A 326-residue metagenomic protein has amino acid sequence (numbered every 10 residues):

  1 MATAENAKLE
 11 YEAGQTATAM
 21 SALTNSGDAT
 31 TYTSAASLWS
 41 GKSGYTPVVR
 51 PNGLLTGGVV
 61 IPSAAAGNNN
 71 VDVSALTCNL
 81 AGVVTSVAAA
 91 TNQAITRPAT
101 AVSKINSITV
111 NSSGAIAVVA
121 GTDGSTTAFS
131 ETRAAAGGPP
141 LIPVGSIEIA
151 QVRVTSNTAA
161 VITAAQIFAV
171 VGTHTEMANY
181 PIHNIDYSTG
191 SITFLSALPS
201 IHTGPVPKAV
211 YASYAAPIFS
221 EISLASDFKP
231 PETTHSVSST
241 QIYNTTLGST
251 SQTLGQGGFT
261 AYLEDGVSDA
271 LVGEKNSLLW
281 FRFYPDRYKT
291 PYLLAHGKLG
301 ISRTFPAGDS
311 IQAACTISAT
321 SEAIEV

Functional and structural regions predicted by a protein language model:
A2-A216: Beta-strand-rich solenoidal segments
D72-L80, V102-T109, Q241-D265: Beta-rich globular "head" domains
V83-T96, L254-A270: Charged, amphipathic alpha-helical segments
S86-A90, V119-G121, I218-L224, P291-K298: Short amphipathic beta-strand/extended segments with alternating polar/hydrophobic composition
N106, A150, G257, A295-G297 (+1 more regions): Hydrophobic residues positioned within well-ordered beta-strands of beta-sheet architectures
N106-N111, T260-G300: Short, acidic/charged, Gly/Pro-enriched secondary-structure junctions
K208-T260, H296-I311: Solvent-exposed edge beta-strands and adjacent loop segments that serve as assembly or binding interfaces
F283-V326: Short beta-strand and beta-hairpin "edge-sheet" elements
